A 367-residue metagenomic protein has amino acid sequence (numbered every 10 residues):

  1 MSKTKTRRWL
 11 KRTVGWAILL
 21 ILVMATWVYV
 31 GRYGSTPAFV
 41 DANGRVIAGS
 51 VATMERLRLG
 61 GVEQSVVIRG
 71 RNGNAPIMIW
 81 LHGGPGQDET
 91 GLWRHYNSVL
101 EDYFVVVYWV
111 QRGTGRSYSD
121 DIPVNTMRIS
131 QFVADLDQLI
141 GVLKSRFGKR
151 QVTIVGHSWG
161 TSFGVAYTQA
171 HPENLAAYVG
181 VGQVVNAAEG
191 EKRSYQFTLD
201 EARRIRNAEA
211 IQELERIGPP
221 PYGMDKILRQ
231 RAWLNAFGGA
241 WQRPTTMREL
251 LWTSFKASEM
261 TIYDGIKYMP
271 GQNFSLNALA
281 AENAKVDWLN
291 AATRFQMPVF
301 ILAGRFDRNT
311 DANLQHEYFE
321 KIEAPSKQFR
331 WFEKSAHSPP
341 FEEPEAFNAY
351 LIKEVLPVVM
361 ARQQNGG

Functional and structural regions predicted by a protein language model:
A75-G84: Short beta-strand element of the alpha/beta-hydrolase
D88-N97: The serine-hydrolase catalytic nucleophile loop
T90-G91, G113-M127: Glycine-rich "HGGG/HGxG" loop immediately N-terminal to the catalytic nucleophile of the alpha/beta-hydrolase
E101-S119: Conserved alpha/beta-hydrolase
Q131-Q151: Conserved acidic catalytic loop of the alpha/beta-hydrolase fold
A170-Y222: A catalytic-pocket lid/entrance helix-loop region that shapes and gates access to the active site across common
I205-N290, R294-M297: Alpha/beta-hydrolase
S335-N348: Catalytic histidine-centered segment of alpha/beta-hydrolase-like enzymes
